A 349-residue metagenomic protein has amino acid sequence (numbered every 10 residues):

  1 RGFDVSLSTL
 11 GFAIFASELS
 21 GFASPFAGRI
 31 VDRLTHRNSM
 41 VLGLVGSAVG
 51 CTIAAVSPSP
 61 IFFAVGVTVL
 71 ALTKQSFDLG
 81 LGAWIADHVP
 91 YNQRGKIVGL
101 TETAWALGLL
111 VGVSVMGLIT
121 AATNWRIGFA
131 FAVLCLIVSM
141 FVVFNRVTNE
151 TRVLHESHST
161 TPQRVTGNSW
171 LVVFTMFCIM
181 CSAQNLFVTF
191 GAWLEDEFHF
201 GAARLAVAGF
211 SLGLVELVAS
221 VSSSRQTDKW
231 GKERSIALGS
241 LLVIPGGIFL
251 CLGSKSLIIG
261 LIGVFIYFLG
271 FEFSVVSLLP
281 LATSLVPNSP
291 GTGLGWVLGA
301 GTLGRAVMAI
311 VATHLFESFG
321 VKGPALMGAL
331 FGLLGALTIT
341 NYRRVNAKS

Functional and structural regions predicted by a protein language model:
R1-L7, V188-A203: Short amphipathic helix-loop junctions that connect adjacent transmembrane helices in Major Facilitator Superfamily/SLC
F15-A27, F210-A219: Central cavity-lining transmembrane alpha-helices of secondary-active solute carriers, predominantly the Major
A23-A55: Conserved MFS/SLC helix-loop-helix module at the cytosolic interface between two early adjacent transmembrane helices
S24-T35, A219-G231, F316: Helix-to-loop junctions at the C-terminal end of transmembrane segments in multipass secondary transporters
T68-T103: Cytoplasmic helix-loop-helix junction between adjacent transmembrane helices in 12-TM secondary transporters
T101-F144: Helix-loop-helix hairpin linking two adjacent transmembrane segments in secondary transporters
E233-L278: C-terminal transmembrane helical hairpin of 12-TM major facilitator-type secondary transporters
P290-E317: A late C-terminal transmembrane helix in Major Facilitator Superfamily
